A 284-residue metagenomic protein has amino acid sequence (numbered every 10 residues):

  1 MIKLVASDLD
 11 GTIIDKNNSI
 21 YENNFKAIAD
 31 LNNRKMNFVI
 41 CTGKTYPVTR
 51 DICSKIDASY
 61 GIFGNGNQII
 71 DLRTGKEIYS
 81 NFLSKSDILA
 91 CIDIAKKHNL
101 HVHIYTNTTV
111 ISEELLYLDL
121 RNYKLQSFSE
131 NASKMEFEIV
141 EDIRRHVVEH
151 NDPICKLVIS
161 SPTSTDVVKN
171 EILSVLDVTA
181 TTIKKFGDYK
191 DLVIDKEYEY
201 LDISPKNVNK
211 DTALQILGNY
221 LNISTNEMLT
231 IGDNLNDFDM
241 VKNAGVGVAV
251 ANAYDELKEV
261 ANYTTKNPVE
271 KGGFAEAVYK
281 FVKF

Functional and structural regions predicted by a protein language model:
M1-L4, Y21, A27, Y200-F284: Mg2+-dependent phosphoryl-transfer enzymes with acidic/Ser/Thr/Gly-rich catalytic loops
K3-N18, C91, V241: Asp-based phosphoryl-transfer active-site loop
S19-F128: Active-site phosphate-binding/coordination module
L31, T42, N65, L157 (+3 more regions): Residue-level signal for inorganic ion chemistry
K35-V39, A58-S59, I154-K156, N226 (+1 more regions): Short active-site oxyanion
I56-D57, N65, L176, N243-A244 (+1 more regions): Short, structured coil segments at secondary-structure junctions
A58-G64, A180-I183, G247-N252, K266: Short hydrophobic/aromatic-enriched beta-strand-loop microsegments
T109-L229: Conserved acidic, metal-coordinating active-site core of Asp-based, Mg2+-dependent phosphoryl-transfer enzymes
